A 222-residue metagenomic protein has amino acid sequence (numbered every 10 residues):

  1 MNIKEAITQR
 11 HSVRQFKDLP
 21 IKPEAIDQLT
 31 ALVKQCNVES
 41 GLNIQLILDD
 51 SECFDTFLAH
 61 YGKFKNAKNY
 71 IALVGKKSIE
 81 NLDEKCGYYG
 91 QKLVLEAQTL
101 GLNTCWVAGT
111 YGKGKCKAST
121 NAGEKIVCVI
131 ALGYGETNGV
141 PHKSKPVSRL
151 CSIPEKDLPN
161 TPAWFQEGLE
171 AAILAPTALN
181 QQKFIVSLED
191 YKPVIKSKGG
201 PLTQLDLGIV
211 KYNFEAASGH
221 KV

Functional and structural regions predicted by a protein language model:
M1-V222: Acidic, surface-exposed loops and disordered segments
